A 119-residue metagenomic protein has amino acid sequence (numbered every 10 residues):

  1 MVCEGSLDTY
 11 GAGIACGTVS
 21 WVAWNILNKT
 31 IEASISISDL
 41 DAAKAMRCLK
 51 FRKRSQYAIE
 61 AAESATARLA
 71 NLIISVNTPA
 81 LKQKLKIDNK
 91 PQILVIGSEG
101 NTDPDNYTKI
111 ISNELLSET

Functional and structural regions predicted by a protein language model:
M1-K29, Q83-T119: Glycine-rich phosphate/pyrophosphate-binding loop at beta-loop-alpha junctions
V19-K86: Active-site-adjacent helical/loop segments in soluble small-molecule enzymes
